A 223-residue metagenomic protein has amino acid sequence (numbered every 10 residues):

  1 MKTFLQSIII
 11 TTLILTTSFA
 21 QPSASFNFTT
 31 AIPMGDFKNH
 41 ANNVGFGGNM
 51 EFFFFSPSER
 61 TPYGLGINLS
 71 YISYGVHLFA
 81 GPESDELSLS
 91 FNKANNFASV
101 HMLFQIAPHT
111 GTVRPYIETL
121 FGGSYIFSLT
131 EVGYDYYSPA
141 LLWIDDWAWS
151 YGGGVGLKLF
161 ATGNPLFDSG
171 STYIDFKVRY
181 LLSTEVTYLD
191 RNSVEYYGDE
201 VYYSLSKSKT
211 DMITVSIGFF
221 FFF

Functional and structural regions predicted by a protein language model:
M1-S23, F222-F223: Cleavable N-terminal export/targeting peptides
A20-G64, G218-F222: Short glycine/proline- and aromatic-enriched beta-strand/turn motifs that initiate or cap beta-hairpins
A20-P22, F55-G64, H109-R114, A161-I174: Short loop/turn motifs that connect adjacent beta-strands in outer-membrane beta-barrel proteins
P22, F46, Y63, A98-V100 (+4 more regions): Hydrophobic core residues within well-ordered beta-strands of beta-rich domains
F26-T30, G48-F54, L69-Y71, V100-P108 (+4 more regions): Residues on the lipid-exposed face of transmembrane beta-strands in outer-membrane beta-barrel proteins
P33-N42, I72-F97, S124-W149, T184-E195 (+1 more regions): Extracellular/periplasm-exposed beta-strand and loop segments of Gram-negative cell-envelope proteins, dominated by
F91-F97, F104-T112: Helix-adjacent hinge/juxtasegments
G156-F223: Predominantly the C-terminal beta-signal and adjacent terminal strand-loop region of outer-membrane beta-barrel
